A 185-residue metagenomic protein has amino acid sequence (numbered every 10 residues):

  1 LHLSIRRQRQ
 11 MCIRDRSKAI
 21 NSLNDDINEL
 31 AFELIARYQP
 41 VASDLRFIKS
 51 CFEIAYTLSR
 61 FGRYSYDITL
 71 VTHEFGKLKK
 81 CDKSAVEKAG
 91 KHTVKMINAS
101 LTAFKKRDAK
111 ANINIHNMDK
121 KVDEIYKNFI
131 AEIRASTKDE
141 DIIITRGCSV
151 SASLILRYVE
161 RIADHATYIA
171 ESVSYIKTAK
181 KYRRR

Functional and structural regions predicted by a protein language model:
L1-I13: Single conserved hydrophobic/aromatic residue that forms the stacking wall/gate of nucleotide- or nucleobase-binding
I5, F47, C51, T93-M96: N-terminal alpha-helical segment
Q10, D44-C51, C148-A152: Alpha-helical scaffolds flanking conserved acidic
R14-L34, F47-I48, A99-R134, K138: Conserved amphipathic alpha-helical segments that form helical-bundle/coiled-coil interaction surfaces
N28, F32, Q39, H73 (+5 more regions): Alpha-helical coiled-coil oligomerization motifs
E29-T57: Hydrophobic/aromatic-rich structural module bridging two neighboring secondary-structure elements via a short loop
Q39, K79-A99, K105-K120, E124 (+2 more regions): Divalent-cation-assisted or electrostatically stabilized phosphate/pyrophosphate-binding catalytic cores
F52-F75, S100-L101, N112-H116, D123-I130 (+1 more regions): A structural feature that tracks compact, well-ordered secondary-structure segments with a strong bias toward
